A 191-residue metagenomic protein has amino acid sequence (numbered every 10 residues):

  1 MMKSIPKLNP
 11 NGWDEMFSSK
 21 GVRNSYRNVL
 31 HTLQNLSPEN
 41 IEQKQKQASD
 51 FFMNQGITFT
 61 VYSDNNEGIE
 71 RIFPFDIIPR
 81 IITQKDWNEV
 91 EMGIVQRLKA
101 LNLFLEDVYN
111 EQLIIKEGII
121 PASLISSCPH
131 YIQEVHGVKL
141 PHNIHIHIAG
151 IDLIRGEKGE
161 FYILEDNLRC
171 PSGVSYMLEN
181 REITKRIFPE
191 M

Functional and structural regions predicted by a protein language model:
M1-M191: Preference for protein termini
